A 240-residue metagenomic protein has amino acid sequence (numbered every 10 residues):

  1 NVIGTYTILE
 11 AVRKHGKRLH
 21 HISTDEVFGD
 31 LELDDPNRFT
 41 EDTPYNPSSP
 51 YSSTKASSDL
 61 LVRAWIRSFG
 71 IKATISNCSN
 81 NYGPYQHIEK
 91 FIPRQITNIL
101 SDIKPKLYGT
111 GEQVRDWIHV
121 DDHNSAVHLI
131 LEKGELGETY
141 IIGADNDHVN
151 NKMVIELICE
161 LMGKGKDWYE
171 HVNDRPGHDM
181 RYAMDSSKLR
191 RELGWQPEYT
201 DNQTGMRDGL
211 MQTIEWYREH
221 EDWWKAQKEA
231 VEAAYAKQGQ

Functional and structural regions predicted by a protein language model:
V2-E10, E89, D121-N124, H128: Conserved active-site region of classical short-chain dehydrogenase/reductase
I3-S49: Conserved Rossmann-fold NAD(P)-dependent oxidoreductase catalytic core, especially the SDR/UDP-sugar
T5-Y6, A56-R63, I96, N124-S125: Conserved active-site helix of classical SDR/Rossmann-fold NAD(P)-dependent CH-OH oxidoreductases
K14, D30-L33, N46-T74, I99-S101: Active-site Tyr-X1-5-Lys
R18, K72-T74, E138: Structural signature of beta-strand start/N-cap positions in the alpha/beta core of ABC transporter nucleotide-binding
H20-I22, S76, Q95: Hydrophobic structural elements of the Rossmann-like NAD(P)H-binding subdomain that define the short-chain
F28-G29, N46-P50, T74-F91, Q113: Flexible, glycine-rich beta-alpha linker
I99-Q240: C-terminal substrate-binding subdomain of Rossmann-fold SDR/epimerase-dehydratase oxidoreductases
